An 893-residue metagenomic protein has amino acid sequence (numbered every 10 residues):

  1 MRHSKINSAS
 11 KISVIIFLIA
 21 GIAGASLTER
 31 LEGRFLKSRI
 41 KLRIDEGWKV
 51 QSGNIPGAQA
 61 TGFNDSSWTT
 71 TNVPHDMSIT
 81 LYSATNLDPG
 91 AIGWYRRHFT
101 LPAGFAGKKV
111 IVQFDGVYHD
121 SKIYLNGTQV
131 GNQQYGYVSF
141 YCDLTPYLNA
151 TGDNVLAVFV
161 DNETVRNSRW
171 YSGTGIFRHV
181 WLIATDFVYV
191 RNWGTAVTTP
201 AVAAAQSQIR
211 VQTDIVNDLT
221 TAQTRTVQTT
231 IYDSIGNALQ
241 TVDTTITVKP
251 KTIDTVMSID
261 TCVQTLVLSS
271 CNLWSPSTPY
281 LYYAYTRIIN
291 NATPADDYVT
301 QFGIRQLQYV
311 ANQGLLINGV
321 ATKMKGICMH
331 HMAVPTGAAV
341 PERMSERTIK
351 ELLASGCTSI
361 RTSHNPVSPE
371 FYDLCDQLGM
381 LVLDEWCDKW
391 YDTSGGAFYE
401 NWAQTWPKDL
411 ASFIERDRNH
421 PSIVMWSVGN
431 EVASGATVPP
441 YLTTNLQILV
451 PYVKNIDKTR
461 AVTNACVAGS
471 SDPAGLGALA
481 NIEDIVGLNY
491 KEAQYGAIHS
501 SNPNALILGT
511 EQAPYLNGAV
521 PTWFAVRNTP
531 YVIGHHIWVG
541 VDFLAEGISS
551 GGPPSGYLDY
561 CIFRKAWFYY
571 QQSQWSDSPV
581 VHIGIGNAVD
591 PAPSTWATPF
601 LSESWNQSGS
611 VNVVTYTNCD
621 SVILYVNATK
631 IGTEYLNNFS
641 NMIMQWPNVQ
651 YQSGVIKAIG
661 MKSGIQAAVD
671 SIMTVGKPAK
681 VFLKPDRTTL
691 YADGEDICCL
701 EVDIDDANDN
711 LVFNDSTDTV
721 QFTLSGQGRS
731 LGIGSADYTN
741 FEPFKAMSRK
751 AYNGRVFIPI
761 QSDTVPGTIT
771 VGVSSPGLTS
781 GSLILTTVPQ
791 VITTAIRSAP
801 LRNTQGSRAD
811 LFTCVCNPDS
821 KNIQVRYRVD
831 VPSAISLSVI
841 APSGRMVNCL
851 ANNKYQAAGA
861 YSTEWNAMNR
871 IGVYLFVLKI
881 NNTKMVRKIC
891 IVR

Functional and structural regions predicted by a protein language model:
S26-D115, S168-I176, G584-A588, S604-S610 (+1 more regions): Extended carbohydrate-recognition surfaces in non-catalytic/accessory domains of CAZymes and lectin-like proteins
I40-A58, S78, T164-R166, L182 (+7 more regions): Substrate-binding clefts and catalytic carboxylate motifs of secreted carbohydrate-active enzymes
L42, N54, T85, G90-W193 (+7 more regions): Accessory beta-strand-rich segments of carbohydrate-active enzymes
P74-L101, F105-F114, Y118-N126, G131-Q134 (+7 more regions): Active-site-adjacent substrate/metal-binding segments within catalytic domains of carbohydrate-active enzymes
L125, Q206-K249, A284, V611-K630 (+4 more regions): Beta-strand-rich binding/interaction modules
N126, D297-Q301, L316, N848 (+2 more regions): C-terminal tail/sorting-segment detector
P276-P279, S820-Y827, P832, A851-N881: Short, surface-exposed loop/turn motifs with a glycine/proline- and acidic-biased composition
T794-V831, V839-V847, N852, R870-I871 (+1 more regions): Surface-exposed, proline-anchored Ser/Thr-rich loop/turn motifs
